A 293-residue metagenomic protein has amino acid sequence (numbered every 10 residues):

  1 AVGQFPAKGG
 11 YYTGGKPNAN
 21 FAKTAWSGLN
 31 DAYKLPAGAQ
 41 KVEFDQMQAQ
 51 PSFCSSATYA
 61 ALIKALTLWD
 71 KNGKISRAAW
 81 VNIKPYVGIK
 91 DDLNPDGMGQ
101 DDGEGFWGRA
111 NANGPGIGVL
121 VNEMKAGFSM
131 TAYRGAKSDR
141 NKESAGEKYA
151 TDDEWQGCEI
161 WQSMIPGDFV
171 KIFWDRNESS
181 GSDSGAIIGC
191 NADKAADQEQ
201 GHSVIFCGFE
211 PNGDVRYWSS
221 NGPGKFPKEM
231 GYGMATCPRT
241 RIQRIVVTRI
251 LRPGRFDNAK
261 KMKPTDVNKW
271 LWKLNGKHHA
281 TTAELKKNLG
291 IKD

Functional and structural regions predicted by a protein language model:
A1-E123, L285-K292: N-terminal capping segments
Q4-P36, T58, M130-Y133, K142-E147 (+9 more regions): Mature, folded catalytic cores of secreted/periplasmic enzymes
A7, T13-G14, N18-A19, L120-N122 (+7 more regions): Intrinsically disordered, low-complexity, compositionally biased regions/tails
P51, D152-E159, P227-C237: Short, exposed beta-strand "edge-strand" segments with a Pro/Gly-rich flavor and a Y/T-containing core
K74, S180, G231-G233: Generic preference for flexible, low-structure residues
W80-K225: ...with weaker cross-activation on analogous glycine-rich loops/strands in unrelated enzymes
D214-D293: Low-complexity, Gly/Ser/Thr/Pro-rich intrinsically disordered linker/tail segments
